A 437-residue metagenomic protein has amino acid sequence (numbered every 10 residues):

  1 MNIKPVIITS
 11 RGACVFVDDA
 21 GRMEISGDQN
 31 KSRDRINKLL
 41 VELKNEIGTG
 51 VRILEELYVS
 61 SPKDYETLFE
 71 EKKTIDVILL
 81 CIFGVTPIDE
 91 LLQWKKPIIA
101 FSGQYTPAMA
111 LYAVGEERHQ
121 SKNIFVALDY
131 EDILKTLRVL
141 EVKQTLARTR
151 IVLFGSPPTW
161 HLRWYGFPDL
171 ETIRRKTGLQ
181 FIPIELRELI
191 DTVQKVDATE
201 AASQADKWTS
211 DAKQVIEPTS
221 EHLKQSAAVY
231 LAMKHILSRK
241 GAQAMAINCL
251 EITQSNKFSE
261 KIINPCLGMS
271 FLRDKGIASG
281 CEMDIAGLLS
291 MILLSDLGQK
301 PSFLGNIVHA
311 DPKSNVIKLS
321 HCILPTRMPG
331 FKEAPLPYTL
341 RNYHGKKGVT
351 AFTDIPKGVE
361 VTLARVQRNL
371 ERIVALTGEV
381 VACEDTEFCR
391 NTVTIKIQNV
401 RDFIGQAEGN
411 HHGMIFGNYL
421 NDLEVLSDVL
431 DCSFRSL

Functional and structural regions predicted by a protein language model:
M1-D19, L79, N123-V142: Short N-terminal or domain-adjacent regulatory/targeting segments
M1-D28, A147-W160, I395, G405-G417: Short hydrophobic beta-strand segments
M1-E55, W164-K213: N-terminal glycine-rich anion-binding loop in soluble enzyme alpha/beta folds
T9-C14, Y58-K63, V77-E90, S102-L111 (+6 more regions): Gly/Ser/Thr-rich loops at beta-strand to alpha-helix junctions that form or flank small-molecule/cofactor-binding
S32-G103, A108: An N-terminal, globular interaction/scaffold subdomain
M109-K300: Conserved, well-structured core segments that form the ligand-binding/active-site neighborhood of functional domains
R273-A382: C-terminal catalytic subdomain
H344-L437: Extended hydrophobic packing segments that form well-structured cores
